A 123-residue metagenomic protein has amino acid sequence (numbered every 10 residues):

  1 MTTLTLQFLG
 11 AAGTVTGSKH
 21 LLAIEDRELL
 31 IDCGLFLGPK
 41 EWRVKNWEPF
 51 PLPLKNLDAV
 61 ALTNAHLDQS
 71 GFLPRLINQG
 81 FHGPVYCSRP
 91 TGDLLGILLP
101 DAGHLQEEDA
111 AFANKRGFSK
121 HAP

Functional and structural regions predicted by a protein language model:
T2, V15-T16: Short, basic and Ser/Thr-rich N-terminal targeting/leader segments
T2-Q7, E28: Extreme N-terminal starter segment of soluble prokaryotic enzymes
G10-A12: Short Gly/Pro-enriched turn/cap motifs at secondary-structure boundaries
T14, I24-G83, C87, T91 (+1 more regions): Pre-active-site segment of Zn-dependent metallo-hydrolases
K19-L21: Conserved hydrophobic/aromatic beta-strand scaffold that supports enzyme active sites
